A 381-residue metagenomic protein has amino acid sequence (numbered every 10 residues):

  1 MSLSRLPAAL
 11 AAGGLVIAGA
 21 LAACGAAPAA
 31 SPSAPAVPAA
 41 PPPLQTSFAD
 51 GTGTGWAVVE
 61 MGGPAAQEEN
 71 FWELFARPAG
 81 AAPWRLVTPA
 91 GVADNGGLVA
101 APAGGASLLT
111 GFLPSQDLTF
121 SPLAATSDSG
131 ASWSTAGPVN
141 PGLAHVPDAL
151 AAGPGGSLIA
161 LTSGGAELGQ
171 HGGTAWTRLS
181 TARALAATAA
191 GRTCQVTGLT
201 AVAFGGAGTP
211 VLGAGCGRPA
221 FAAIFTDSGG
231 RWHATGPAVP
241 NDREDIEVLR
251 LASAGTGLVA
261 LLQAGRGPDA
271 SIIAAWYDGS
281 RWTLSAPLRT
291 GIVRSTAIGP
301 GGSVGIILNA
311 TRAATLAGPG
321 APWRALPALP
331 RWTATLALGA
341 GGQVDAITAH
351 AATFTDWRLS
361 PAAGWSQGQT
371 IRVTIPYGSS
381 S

Functional and structural regions predicted by a protein language model:
G19-P41: C-terminal region of N-terminal signal peptides and the immediate post-cleavage residues of exported proteins
A36-L74, D94-L98: Beta-strand-rich domains and repeat architectures in extracellular enzymes and scaffolds, especially beta-propellers
A40-A49, V92-A103, P141-G153, A186-F204 (+4 more regions): Repeated scaffold domains used in trafficking and secretory/extracellular systems, primarily beta-propellers
G51-V58, G104-G111, G155-A160, G206-L212 (+3 more regions): Entry beta-strands of beta-propeller and related beta-repeat scaffolds
E60-E68, F112-L118, G165-E167, G215-A220 (+3 more regions): Short glycine/acidic-enriched loop and turn motifs that connect beta-strands
A76-P78, T126-S127, E167-H171, F225-D227 (+3 more regions): Conserved Ser/Thr-centered positions that define the repeating blades of beta-propeller domains
R85-A90, S134-V139, T177-A184, H233-V239 (+3 more regions): Beta-propeller fold detector
T335-S381: Blade-level signature of beta-propeller repeat domains, shared across WD40, Kelch, NHL, RCC1 and BNR/Asp-box propellers
